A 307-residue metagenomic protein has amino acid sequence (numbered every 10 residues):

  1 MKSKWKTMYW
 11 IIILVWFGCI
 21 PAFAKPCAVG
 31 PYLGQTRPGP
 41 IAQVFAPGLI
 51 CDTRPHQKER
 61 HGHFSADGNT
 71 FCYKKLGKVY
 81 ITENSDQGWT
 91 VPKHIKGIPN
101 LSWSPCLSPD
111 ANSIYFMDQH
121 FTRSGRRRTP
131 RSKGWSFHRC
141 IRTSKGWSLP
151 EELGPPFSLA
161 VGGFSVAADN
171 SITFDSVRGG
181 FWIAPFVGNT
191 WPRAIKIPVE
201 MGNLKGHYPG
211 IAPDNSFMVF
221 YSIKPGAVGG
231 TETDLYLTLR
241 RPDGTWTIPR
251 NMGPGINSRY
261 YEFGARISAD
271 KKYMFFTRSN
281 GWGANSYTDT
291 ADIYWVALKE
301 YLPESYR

Functional and structural regions predicted by a protein language model:
M1-W5: N-terminal secretory signal peptides that target proteins for export/translocation
Y9-C19: Bacterial N-terminal signal peptides
A24-R307: Short, conserved micro-motifs composed of acidic
